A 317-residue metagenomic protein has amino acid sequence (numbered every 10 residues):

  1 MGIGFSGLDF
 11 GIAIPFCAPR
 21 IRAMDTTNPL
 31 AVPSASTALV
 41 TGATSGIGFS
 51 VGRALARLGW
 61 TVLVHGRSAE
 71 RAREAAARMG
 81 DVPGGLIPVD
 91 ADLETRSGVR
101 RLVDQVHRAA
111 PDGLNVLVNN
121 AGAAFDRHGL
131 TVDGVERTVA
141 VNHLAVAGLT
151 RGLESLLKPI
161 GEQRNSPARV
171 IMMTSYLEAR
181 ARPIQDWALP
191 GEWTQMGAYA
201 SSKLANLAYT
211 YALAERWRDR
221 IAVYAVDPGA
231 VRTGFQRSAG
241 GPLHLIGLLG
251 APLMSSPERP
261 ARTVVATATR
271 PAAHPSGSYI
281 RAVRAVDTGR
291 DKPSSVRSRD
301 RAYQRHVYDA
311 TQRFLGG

Functional and structural regions predicted by a protein language model:
T27-L63: Canonical Rossmann dinucleotide-binding motif of NAD(H)/NADP(H)-dependent dehydrogenases/reductases, specifically
P29, G122, D126-L130, E136 (+2 more regions): Catalytic loop of short-chain dehydrogenase/reductase
L58-E74: Conserved glycine-rich Rossmann-like NAD(P)H-binding loop of the short-chain dehydrogenase/reductase
D81-S97: Rossmann-fold cofactor-recognition segment
P83-G84, Q105-N119, F125-L130: A glycine-rich helix->loop->beta "capping" turn within Rossmann-like NAD(P)(H)-dependent oxidoreductase domains
R101, Q105-R108, D133-A140: Active-site Tyr-X3-Lys motif and surrounding loop/helix of classical short-chain dehydrogenase/reductase
L248-D291, R301-R305, D309, R313: C-terminal helical subdomain
